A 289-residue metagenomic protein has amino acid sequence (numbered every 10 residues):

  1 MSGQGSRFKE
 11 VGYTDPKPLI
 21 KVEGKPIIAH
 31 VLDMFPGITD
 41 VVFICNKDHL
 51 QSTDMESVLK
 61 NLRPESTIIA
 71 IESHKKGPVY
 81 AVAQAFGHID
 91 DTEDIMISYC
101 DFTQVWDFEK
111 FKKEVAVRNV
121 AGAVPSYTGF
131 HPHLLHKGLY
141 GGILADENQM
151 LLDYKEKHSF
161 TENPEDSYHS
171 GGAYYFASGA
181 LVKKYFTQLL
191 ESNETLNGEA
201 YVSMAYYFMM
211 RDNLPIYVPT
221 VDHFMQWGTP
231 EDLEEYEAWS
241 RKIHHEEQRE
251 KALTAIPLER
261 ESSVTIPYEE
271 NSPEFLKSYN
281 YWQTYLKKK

Functional and structural regions predicted by a protein language model:
M1-S2, C45, Y99, S126: Short beta-strand/turn micro-motifs composed of small residues that flank or help shape donor/cofactor-binding pockets
M1-Y13, D40: N-terminal nucleotide-binding beta1-loop-alpha1 segment
R7, K21, K25-Y99, T103 (+2 more regions): Conserved N-terminal catalytic core of the sugar/cofactor nucleotidyltransferase
L19, I143-A145, V218: A structural signal for short hydrophobic beta-strand segments in well-ordered beta-sheet cores
S73-P78, F130-P132, F224-W227: A short acidic, often aromatic-flanked loop/helix-cap motif at beta-alpha or helix-coil junctions that lines enzyme
D91, S167-L286: Conserved alpha/beta core of the MobA/IspD/sugar-nucleotide pyrophosphorylase nucleotidyltransferase superfamily
V105-L189: Conserved core of the sugar-phosphate nucleotidyltransferase
